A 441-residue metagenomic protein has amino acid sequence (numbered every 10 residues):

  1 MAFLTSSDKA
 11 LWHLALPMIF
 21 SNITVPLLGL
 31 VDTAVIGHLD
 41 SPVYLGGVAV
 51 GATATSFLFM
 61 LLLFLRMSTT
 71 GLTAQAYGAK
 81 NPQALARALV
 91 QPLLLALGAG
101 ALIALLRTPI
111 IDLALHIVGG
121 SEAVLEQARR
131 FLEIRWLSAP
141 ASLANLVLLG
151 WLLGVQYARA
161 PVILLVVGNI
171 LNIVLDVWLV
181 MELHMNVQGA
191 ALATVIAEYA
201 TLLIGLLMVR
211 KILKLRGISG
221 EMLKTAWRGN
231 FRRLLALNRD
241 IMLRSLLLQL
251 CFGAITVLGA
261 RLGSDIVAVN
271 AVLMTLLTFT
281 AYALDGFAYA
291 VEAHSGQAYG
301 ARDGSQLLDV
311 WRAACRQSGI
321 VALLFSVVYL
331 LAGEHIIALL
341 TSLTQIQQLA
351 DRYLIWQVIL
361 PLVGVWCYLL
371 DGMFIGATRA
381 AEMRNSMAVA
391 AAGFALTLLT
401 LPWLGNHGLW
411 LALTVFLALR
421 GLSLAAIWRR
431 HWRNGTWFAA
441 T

Functional and structural regions predicted by a protein language model:
M1-A15, T73-P140, V174, E182-R239 (+2 more regions): Short alpha-helical transmembrane segments in multi-pass integral membrane proteins
I19-G71, R135-S142, R232-Q297, S318-F325 (+3 more regions): Transmembrane helix-bundle signature of multi-pass secondary active exporters and lipid flippases
V25, G29, T33, G37 (+9 more regions): Juxtamembrane/transmembrane-helix interface segments of polytopic membrane transporters
L30, L39-P42, A76-A79, G154-V155 (+5 more regions): Helix-loop interface residues and adjacent transmembrane-helix termini in multi-pass membrane transporters, primarily
L30-A34, V147-W151, I170-W178, L206 (+4 more regions): Alpha-helical transmembrane segments of multipass membrane proteins
L45-L105, S142-P161, V269-L331, C367-T378 (+1 more regions): Small-residue-rich hydrophobic transmembrane alpha-helices
R66, I134-L153, P161-N169, A190-G205 (+4 more regions): Short runs within selected transmembrane alpha-helices of multi-pass transporters and secretion channels
